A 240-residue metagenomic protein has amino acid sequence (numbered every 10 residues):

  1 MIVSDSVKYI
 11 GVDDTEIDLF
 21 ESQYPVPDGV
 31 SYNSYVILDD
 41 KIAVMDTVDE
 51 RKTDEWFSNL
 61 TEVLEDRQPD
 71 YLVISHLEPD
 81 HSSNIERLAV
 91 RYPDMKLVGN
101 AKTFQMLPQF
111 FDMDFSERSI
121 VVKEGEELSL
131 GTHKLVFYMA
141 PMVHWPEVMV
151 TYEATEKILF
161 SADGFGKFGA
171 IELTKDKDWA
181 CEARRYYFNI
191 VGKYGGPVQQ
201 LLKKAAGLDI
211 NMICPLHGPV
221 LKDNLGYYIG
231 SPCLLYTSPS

Functional and structural regions predicted by a protein language model:
I2-D5, G99-V148, Y194-L202: Metallo-beta-lactamase
I2-E62, V150-E153, K157-S161: Conserved beta-strand hairpin/beta-sheet module of binuclear metal-dependent hydrolase folds, prominently
D40, R51-V98: Active-site metal-binding motif and surrounding structural segment of the metallo-beta-lactamase
M45-T47, D70-L77, V98-N100, L159-A162 (+1 more regions): Active-site neighborhood of phospho(di)ester-bond hydrolases with catalytic His/Asp-centered motifs
D49-E50, P79, G166, V220: Short, glycine/acidic-enriched loop or turn micro-motifs at the edges of active sites
K134-D223: Metallo-beta-lactamase
Y227, S231-C233: Membrane-embedded alpha-helical bundles that constitute the cytochrome b-like, heme-associated redox core of multi-pass
Y236-S240: Conserved small/polar residues in nucleotide/adenosyl-binding loops
